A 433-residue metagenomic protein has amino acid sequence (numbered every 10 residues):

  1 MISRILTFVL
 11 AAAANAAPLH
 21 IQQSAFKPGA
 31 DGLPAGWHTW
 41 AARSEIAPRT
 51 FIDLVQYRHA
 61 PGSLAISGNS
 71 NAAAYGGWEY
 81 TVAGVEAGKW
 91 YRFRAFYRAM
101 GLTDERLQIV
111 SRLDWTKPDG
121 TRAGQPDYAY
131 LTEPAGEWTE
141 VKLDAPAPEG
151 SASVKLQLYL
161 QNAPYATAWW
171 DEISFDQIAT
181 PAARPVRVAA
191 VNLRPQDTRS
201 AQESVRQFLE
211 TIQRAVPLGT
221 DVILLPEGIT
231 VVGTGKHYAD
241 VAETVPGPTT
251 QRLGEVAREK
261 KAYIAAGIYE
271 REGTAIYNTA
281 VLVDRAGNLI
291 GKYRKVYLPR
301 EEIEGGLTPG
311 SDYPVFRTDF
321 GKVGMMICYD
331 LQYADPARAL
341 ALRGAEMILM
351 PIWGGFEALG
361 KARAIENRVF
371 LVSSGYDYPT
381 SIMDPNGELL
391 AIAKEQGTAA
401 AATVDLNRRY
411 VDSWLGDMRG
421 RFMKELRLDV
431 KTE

Functional and structural regions predicted by a protein language model:
M1-F8: Sec-dependent signal peptide recognition, specifically the positively charged N-region followed immediately by
N15-R187: Extracellular and organelle-lumenal recognition/adhesion modules and their flexible linkers in secreted
G136-T139, V315, S374-E433: C-terminal beta-strand edge segments of enzyme domains
D176-V222: N-terminal active-site segment of His-dependent metallophosphoesterases
A179-V188, V315-G324, M347: Beta-strand-turn-beta hairpins that frame and shape the catalytic cleft of phosphate-ester-processing enzymes
Q202-R206, T211-R285, R338, G354-A362 (+1 more regions): Cys-nucleophile CN-hydrolase/nitrilase-fold catalytic domain and related Cys-dependent amidase chemistry that acts on
V245-I264, K322, C328-T403: CN hydrolase (nitrilase-like) catalytic-core segments centered on the catalytic cysteine and neighboring Lys/Glu
R271-R343, A358, A362, E366 (+2 more regions): Active-site catalytic loop in hydrolytic enzyme cores
